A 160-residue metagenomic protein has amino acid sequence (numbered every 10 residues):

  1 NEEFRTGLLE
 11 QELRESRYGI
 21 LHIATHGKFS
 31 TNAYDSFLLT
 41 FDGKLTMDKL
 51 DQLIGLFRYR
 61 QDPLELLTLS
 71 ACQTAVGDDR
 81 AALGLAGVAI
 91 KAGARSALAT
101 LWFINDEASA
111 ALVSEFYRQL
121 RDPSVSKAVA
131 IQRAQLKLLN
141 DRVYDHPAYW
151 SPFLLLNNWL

Functional and structural regions predicted by a protein language model:
N1-L160: Catalytic cores of enzymes
